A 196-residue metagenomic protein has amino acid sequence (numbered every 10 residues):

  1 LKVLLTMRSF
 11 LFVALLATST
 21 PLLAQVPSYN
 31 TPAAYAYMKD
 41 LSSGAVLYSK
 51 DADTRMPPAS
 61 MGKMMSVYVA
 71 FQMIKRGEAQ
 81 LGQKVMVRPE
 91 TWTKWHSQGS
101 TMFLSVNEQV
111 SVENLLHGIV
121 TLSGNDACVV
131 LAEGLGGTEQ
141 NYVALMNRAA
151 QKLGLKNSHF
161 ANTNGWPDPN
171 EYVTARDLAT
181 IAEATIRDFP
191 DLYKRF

Functional and structural regions predicted by a protein language model:
L1-K2, L23: Mature exported/compartmentalized surface modules and terminal targeting/interaction regions
K2-F10: Positively charged n-region of N-terminal signal peptides that target proteins for export
L11-F12, L22: Cleavable N-terminal signal peptides
L15-L16: Sec-dependent N-terminal signal peptides of Gram-positive bacterial secreted proteins and lipoproteins
A24-R176, E183-R187: Active-site-adjacent loops and short helices of periplasmic peptidoglycan-processing enzymes
T180-E183, F196: A contiguous, well-structured "functional interface" segment within a domain
D188-F196: Conserved active-site loop region of the serine DD-peptidase/beta-lactamase
